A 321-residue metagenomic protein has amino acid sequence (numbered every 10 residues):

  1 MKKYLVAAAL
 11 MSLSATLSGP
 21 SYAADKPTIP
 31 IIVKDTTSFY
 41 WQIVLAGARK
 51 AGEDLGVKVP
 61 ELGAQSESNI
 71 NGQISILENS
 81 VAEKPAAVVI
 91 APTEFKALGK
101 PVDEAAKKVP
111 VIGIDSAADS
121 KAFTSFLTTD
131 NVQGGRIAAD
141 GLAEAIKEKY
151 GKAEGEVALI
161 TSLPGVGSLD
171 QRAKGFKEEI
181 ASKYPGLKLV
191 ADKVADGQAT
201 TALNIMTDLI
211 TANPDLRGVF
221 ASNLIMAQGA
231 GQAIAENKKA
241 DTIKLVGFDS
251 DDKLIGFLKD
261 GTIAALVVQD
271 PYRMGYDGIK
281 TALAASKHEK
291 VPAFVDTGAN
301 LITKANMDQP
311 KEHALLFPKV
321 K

Functional and structural regions predicted by a protein language model:
M1-A23: Gram-negative bacterial Sec-dependent N-terminal signal peptides
S21-K321: A residue-level marker of the well-folded mature domains of exported/periplasmic proteins
